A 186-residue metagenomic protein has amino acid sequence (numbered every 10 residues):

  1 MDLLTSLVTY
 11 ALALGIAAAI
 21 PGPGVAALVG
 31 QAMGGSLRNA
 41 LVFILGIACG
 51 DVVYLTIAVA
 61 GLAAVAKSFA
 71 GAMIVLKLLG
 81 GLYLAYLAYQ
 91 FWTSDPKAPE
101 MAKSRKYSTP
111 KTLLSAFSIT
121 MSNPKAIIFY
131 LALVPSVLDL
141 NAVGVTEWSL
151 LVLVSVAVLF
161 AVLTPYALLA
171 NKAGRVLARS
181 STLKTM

Functional and structural regions predicted by a protein language model:
D2-I74, A132-V156, L163: Juxtamembrane transmembrane-helix termini in multi-pass membrane transport proteins
L3, I74, Y86-Y130, K172-M186: Alpha-helical multi-pass membrane helix bundles of inner-membrane/thylakoid proteins, especially permease cores
V8-A13, L82-A85, L114-S118, V154-S155: Short alpha-helical transmembrane interface motifs in multi-pass membrane proteins
I20-P21, G80, S122, A178: Short conserved AdoMet
R38-T112, L169: Membrane helix-loop-helix hairpins that form the core translocation module of multi-pass transporters
V154-V158, K184-M186: Individual transmembrane alpha-helices with interfacial aromatic-anchor signatures
F160-V176: Transmembrane alpha-helical segments of integral membrane proteins
